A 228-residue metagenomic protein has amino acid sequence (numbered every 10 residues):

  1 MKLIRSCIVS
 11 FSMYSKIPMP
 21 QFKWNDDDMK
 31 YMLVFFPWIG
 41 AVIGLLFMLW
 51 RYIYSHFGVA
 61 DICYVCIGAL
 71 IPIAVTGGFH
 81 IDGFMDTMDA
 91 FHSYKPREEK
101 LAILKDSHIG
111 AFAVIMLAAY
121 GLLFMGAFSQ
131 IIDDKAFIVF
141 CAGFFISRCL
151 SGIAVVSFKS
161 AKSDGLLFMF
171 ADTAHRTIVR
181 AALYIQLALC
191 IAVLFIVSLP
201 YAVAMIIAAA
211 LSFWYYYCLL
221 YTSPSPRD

Functional and structural regions predicted by a protein language model:
M1-F22: Membrane-proximal soluble regions of multi-pass membrane proteins
K16, H80, D89, L117 (+1 more regions): Alpha-helical transmembrane segments and their lipid-water interface positions in multi-pass membrane proteins
K16-D28, E98-I103, S160-G165: Non-transmembrane, extramembrane segments of multi-pass ion/lipid transporters
K30-F47, A90-K135, V139-F140, I178-L194: Multi-pass membrane catalytic core of lipid/isoprenoid biosynthesis enzymes
F35-M85, F140-A142, Y201-Y217: Membrane-embedded alpha-helical segments that form the functional core of polytopic membrane enzymes, especially those
C149-L183, S223: Solvent-exposed interhelical
A182-L220: Glycine/small-residue-rich hydrophobic helix-like segments
Y221-D228: Conserved small/polar residues in nucleotide/adenosyl-binding loops
